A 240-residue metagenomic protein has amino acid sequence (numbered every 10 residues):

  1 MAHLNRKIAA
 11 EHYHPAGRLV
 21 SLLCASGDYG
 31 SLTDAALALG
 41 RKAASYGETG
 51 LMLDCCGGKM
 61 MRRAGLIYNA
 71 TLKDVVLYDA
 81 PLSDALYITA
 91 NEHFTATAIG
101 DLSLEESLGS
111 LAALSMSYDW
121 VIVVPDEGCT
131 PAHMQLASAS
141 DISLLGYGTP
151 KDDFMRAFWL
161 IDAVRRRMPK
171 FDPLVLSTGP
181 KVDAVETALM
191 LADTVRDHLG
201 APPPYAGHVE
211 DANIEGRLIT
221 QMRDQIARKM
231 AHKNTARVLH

Functional and structural regions predicted by a protein language model:
M1-S21, K170-H240: C-terminal lobe/tail of nucleotide-utilizing enzymes
M1-Y13, R41-T97: Phosphate-binding loop that captures ATP/GTP phosphates
G17-K42: Glycine-rich P-loop/Walker A and Walker A-like loops and their local beta1-loop-alpha1 context in P-loop NTPases
S21, T49-L53, L145: Conserved beta-strand elements of the Class I
S26-G27, D54-G58, G100-D101, D126-G128 (+3 more regions): Short, ordered loop/turn segments at secondary-structure junctions
D34-A44, A157-R166: Histidine-anchored nucleotide/phosphate-binding helix
D101-G109: Short glycine-rich substrate-engagement loop in P-loop NTPases that contacts/grips substrate
S110, S115-H208: Conserved catalytic-core segment of NTP-binding enzymes
